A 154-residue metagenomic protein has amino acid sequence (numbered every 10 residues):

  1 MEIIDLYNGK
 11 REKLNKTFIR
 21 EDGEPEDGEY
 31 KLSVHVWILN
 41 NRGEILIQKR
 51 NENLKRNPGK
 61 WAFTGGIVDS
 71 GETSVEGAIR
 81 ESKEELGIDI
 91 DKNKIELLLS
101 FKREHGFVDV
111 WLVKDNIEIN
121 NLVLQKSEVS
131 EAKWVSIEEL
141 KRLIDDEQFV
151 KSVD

Functional and structural regions predicted by a protein language model:
M1-H35, L39-N41: Acidic, metal-coordinating catalytic segment for phosphate/diphosphate chemistry, firing primarily on the Nudix
K10, N40-G43, N51, K114-I119 (+1 more regions): Short loop segments at secondary-structure junctions
L14-N15, E96-L98: Local beta-strand/beta-hairpin segments that build beta-sheet-rich folds
P25-D27, R56-A62, K133: A short, polar/proline- and glycine-enriched secondary-structure boundary/capping micro-motif
S33-G65: A glycine-rich, hydrophobic loop/mini-helix early in the fold
L46-I47, F63-E96: The catalytic Nudix box helix
P58-G59, S70, L97-D154: Nudix hydrolase/Nudix homology domain
